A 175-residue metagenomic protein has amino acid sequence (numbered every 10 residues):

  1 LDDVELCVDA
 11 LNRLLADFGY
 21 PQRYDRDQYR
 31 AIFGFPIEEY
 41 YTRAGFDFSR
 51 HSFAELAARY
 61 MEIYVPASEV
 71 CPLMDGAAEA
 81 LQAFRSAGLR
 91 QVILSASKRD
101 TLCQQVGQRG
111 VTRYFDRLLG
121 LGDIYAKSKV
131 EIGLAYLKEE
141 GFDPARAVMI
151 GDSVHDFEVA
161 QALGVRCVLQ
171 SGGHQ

Functional and structural regions predicted by a protein language model:
L1-Q28, S86: Active-site neighborhood of HAD-like aspartate-dependent phosphohydrolases
L14-L15, P36-R50, Q105, Y136-K138: Helix-loop "lid/cap" segments that line or gate small-molecule binding pockets
P21, V111-D116, D143: Conserved H-loop
Q28-Y29, T112-K127: A short, structured active-site edge motif that brings together acidic residues
T42-E79: Metal-dependent phosphoesterase signature
V65-I93, R99-C103, V130: Short, acidic loop-to-helix structural element flanking the phosphoryl-transfer center in phosphate-processing enzymes
S128-E158: Conserved Lys-Pro-Asp/Glu-containing loop-to-beta segment of HAD-superfamily phosphomonoesterases, centered on
V148-Q175: Acidic, Mg2+-coordinating phosphoryl-transfer loop and its flanking beta/alpha structural elements, shared across
